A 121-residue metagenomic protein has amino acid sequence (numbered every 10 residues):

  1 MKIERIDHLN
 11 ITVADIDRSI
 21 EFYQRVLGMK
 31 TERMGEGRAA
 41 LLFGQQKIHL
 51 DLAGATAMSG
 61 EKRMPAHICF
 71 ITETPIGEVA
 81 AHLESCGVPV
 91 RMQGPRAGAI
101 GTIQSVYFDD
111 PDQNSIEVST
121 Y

Functional and structural regions predicted by a protein language model:
M1-D17, A66-I68: N-terminal beta-strand motif that seeds the catalytic metal site of vicinal oxygen chelate
D7, G28, E36-G37, A66 (+1 more regions): Residue-level marker for the onset of beta-strands and adjacent loop->beta junctions in well-ordered domains
D15-K30: Amphipathic alpha-helical segments
I16, I68-D112: Vicinal oxygen chelate
F22, A40-L42, H82: Alpha-helical scaffold elements within enzyme catalytic domains, especially in hydrolases
K30-M64, S115-T120: Conserved short beta-strand elements that form part of the metal-binding/catalytic scaffold of enzyme active sites
